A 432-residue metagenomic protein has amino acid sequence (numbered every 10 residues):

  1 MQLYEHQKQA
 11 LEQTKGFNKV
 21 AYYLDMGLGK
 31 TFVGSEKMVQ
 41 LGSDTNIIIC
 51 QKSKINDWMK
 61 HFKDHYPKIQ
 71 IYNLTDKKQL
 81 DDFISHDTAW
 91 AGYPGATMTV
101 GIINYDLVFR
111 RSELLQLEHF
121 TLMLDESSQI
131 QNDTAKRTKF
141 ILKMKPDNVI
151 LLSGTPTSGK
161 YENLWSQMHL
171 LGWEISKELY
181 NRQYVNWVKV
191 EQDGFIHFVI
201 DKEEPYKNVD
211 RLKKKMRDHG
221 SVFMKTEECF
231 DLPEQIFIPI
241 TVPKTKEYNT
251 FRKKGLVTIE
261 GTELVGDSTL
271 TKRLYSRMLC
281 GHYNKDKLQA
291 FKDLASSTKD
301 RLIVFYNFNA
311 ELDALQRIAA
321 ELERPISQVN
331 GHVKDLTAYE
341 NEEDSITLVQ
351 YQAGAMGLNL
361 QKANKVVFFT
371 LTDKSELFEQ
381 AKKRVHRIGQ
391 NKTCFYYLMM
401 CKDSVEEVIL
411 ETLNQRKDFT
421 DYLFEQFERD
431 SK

Functional and structural regions predicted by a protein language model:
M1-Y23: Conserved pre-motif I regulatory segment
F17-K37: Walker A/P-loop
V33, S43-D64, G159-N163, N307-A310: Conserved Walker A/P-loop ATP-binding site and its immediately adjacent core in helicase/helicase-like ATPase domains
T45, K68, D81, S85 (+5 more regions): Conserved P-loop NTPase motor "coupling/switch" region that bridges the ATPase
K54-K78, L171-I175, E323: Conserved helix-turn-beta segment of the N-terminal RecA-like "Helicase ATP-binding" lobe in SF1/SF2 helicases
I84-D87, I303-F305, D313-Q316, A320-G354: Conserved helicase ATPase core of P-loop NTP-dependent helicases/translocases
E227-E321: Conserved helicase/translocase motor-coupling segment
D373-K432: A conserved SF2-helicase RecA2
